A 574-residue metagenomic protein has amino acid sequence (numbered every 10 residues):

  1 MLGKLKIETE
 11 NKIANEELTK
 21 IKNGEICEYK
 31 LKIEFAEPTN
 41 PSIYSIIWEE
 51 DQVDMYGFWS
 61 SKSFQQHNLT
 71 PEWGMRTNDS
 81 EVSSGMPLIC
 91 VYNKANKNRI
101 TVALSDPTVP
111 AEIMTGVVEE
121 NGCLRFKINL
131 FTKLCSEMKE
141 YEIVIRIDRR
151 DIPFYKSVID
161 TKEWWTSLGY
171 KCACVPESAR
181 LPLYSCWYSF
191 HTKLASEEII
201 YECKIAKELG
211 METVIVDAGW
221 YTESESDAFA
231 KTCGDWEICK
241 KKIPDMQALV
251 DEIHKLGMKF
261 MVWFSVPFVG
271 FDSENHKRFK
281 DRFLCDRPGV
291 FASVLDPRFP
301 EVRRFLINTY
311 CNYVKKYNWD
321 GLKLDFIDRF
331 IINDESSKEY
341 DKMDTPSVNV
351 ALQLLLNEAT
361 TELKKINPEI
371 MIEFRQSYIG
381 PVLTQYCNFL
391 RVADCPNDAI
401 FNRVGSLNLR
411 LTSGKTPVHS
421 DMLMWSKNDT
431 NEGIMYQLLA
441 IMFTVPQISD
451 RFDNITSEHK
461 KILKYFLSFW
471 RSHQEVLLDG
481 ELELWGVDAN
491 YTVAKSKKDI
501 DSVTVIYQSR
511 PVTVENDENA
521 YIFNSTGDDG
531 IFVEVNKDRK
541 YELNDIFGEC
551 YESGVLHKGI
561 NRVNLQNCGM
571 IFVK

Functional and structural regions predicted by a protein language model:
M1-W164, Y170, D517-N519, L543: N-terminal accessory beta-strand-rich subdomains and adjacent acidic, glycine-rich linkers that precede catalytic cores
N129-F131, M138-E140, L356-G569: Active-site-proximal substrate-binding groove within the catalytic cores of carbohydrate-active enzymes
C174, L181, Y188-T192, K259-K316 (+2 more regions): Active-site-adjacent "subsite" loops/lids of carbohydrate-active enzymes
S178-P182, G210-E212, H254-F260, N318-D320 (+1 more regions): Short, well-ordered coil/turn segments that N-cap beta-strands
R180-C186, V214-V216, F260-F264, L322-L324 (+2 more regions): Hydrophobic faces of well-ordered beta-strands that scaffold small-molecule active sites in alpha/beta enzyme cores
Y188-R278, E301-F305, V350-T360: Aromatic- and glycine-enriched glycan-recognition loops and surfaces that form the carbohydrate-binding subsites
F190-L194, Y221-E225, P267-D272, R329-N333 (+4 more regions): Flexible loop/turn segments at secondary-structure boundaries
G210-W220, L306-S337: Active-site groove signature of glycoside hydrolases
